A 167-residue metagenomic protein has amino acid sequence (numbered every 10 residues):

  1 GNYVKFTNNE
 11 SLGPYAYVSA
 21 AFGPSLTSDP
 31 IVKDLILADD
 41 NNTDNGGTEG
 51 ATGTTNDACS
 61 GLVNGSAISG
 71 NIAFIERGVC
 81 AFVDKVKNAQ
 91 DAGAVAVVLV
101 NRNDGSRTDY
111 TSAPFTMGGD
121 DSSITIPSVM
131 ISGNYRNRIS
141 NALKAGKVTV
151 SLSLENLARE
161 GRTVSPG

Functional and structural regions predicted by a protein language model:
G1-G167: Structured lumen-facing ectodomains of secretory-pathway proteins
